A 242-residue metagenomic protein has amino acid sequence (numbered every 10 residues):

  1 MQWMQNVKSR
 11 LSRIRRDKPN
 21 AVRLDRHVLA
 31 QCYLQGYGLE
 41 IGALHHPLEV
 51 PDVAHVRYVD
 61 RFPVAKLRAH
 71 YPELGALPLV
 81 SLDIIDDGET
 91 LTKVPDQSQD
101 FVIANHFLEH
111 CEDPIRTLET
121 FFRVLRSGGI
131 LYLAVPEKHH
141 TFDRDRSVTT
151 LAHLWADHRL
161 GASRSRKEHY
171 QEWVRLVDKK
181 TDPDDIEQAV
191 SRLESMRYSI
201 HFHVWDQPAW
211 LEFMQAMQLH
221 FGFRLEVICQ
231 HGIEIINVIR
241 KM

Functional and structural regions predicted by a protein language model:
M1-C32: Membrane-proximal basic amphipathic "stem/tether" segments
Y33, E112, R126: Short conserved AdoMet
G36-L91: Class I SAM-dependent methyltransferase SAM/SAH-binding core
I85, I115-F122, R126, I130-M242: S-adenosyl-L-methionine-dependent methyltransferase catalytic module, highlighting the catalytic core
T90, E109, H140: Active-site micro-motifs of SAM-dependent methyltransferase domains
Q97-S98: Alpha-helix C-terminal capping/helix-to-coil transition sites in glycosyltransferase folds
V102-I103: Hydrophobic beta-strand segment of the Class I
F107-L108, V135: Hydrophobic adenine-recognition pocket in adenosine-nucleotide-binding enzymes
